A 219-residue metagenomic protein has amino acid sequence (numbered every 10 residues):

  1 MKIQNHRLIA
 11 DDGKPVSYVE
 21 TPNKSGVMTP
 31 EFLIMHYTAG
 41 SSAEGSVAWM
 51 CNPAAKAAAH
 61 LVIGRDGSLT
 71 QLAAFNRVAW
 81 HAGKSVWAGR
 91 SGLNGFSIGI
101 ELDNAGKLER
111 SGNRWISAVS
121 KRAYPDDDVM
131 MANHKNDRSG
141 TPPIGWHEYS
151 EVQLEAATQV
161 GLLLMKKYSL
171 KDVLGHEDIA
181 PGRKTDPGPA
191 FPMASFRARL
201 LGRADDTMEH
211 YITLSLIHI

Functional and structural regions predicted by a protein language model:
K2-K171: Active-site-adjacent loop/helix surface patches within enzyme catalytic domains that shape the substrate-binding cleft
S97-E101, A180, G188-P192: Histidine-centered divalent-metal-coordination microenvironment in nucleic-acid enzymes
S117-S120, T185-R199: Aromatic- and acidic-residue-enriched segments that line the glycan-binding/catalytic groove of carbohydrate-active
Y168-R183: Acidic/histidine-rich, metal-coordinating catalytic segments
S195-Y211: Extracytoplasmic and endomembrane cell-envelope/extracellular-matrix remodeling and assembly machinery
I217-I219: Conserved small/polar residues in nucleotide/adenosyl-binding loops
